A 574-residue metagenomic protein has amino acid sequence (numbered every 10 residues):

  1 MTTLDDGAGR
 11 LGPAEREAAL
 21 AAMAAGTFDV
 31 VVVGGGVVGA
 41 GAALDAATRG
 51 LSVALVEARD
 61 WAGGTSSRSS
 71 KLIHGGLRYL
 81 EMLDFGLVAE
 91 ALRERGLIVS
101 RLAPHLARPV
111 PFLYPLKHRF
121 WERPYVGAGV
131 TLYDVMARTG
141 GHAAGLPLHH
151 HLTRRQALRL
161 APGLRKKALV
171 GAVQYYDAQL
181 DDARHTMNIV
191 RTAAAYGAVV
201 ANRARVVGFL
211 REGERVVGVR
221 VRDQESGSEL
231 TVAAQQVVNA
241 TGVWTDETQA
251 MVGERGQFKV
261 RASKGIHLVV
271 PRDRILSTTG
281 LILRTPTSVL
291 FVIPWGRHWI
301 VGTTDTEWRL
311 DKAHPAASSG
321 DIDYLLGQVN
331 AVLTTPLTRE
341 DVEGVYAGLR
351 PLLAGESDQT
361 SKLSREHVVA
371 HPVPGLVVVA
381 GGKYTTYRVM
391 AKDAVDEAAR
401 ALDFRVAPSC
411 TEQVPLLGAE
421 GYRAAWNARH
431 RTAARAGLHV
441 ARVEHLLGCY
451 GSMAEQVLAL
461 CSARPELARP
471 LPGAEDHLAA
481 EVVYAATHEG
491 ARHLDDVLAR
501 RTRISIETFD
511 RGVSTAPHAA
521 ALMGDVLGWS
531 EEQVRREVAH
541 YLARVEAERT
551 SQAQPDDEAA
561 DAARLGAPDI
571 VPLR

Functional and structural regions predicted by a protein language model:
M1-V30, D45-R49: Extreme N-terminal leader/targeting segments of oxidoreductases
A22, T27, V31, R59 (+13 more regions): C-terminal accessory subdomains/tails of enzymes that are appended
G26-F28, S226-Q236: Core beta-strand elements of the Rossmann-like FAD/NAD(P) dinucleotide-binding domain in flavoenzyme oxidoreductases
G39: N-terminal Rossmann-fold NAD(P) dinucleotide-binding loop
A47-S67: Glycine-rich FAD pyrophosphate-binding loop
K71-L160: Dinucleotide-binding Rossmann-like beta1-alpha1 core, especially the glycine-rich loop that anchors the ADP
N202-V217: A conserved short coil-to-beta-strand element within the FAD-binding core of flavoproteins
A234-Q236, A240-D246: Glycine-/small-residue-rich beta->alpha transition segments that form the dinucleotide
